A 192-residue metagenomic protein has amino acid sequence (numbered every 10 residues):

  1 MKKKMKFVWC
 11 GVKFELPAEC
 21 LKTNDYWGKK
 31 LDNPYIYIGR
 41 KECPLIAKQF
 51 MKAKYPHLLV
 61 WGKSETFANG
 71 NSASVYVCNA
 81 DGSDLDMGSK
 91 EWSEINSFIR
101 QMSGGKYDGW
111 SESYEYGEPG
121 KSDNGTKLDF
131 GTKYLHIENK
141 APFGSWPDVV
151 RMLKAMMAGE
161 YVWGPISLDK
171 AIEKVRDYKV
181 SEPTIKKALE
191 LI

Functional and structural regions predicted by a protein language model:
K2-I192: Acidic interaction surfaces
